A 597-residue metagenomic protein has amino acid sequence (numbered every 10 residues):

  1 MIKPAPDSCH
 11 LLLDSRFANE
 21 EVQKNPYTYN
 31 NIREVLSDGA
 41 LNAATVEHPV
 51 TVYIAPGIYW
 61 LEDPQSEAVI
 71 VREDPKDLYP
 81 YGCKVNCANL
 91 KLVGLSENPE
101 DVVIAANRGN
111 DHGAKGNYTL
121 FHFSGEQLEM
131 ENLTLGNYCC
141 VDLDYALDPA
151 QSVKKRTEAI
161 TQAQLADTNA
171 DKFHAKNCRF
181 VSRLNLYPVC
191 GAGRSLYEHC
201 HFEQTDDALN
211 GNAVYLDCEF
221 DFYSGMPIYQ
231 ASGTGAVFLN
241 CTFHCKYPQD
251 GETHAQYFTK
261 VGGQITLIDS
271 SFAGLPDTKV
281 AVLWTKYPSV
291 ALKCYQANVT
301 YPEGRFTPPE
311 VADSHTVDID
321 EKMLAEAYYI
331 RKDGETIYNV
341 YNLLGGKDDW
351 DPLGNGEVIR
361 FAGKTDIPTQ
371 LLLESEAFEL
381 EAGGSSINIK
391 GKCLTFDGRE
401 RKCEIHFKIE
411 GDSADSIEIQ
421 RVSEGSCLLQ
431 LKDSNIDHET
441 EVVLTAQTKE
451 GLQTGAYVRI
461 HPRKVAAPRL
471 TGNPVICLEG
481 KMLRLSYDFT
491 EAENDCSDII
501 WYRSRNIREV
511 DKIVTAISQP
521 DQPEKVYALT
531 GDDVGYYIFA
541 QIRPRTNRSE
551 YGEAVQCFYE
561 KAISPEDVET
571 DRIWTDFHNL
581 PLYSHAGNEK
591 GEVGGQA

Functional and structural regions predicted by a protein language model:
I2-I367: Sequence-level preference for short, compositionally simple segments enriched in small aliphatic or small polar residues
T365-E404, K408-A597: Ser/Thr/Pro/Gly-rich low-complexity disordered regions
